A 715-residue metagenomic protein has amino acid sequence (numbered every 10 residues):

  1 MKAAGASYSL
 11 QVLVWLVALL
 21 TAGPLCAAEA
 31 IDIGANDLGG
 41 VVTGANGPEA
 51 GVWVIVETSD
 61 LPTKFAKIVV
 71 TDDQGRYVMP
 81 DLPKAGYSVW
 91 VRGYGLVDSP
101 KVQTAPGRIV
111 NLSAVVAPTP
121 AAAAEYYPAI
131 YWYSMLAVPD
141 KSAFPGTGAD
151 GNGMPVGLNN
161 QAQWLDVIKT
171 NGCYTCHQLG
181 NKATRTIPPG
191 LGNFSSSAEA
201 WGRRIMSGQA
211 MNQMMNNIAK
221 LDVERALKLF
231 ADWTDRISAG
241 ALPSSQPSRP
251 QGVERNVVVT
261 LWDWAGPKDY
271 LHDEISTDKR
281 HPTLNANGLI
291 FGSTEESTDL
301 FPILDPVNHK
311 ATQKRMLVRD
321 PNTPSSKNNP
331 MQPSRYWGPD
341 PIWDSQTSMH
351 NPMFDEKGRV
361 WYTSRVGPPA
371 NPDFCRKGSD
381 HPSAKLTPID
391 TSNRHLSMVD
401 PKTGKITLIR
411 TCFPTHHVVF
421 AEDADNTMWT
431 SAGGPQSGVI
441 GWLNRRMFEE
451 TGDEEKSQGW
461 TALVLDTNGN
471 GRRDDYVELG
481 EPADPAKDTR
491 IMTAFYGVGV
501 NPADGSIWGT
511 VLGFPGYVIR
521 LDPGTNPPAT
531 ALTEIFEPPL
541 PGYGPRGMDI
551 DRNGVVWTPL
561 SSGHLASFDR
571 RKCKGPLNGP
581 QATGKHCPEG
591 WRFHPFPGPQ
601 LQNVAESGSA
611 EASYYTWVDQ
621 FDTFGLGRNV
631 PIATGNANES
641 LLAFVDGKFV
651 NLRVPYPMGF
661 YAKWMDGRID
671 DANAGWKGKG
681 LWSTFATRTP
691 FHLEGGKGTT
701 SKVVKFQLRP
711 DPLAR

Functional and structural regions predicted by a protein language model:
D32, S59-V78: Short, acidic Ser/Thr/Gly-rich low-complexity loop/linker segments typical of extracellular and cell-surface proteins
N36, G44-D60, K84, Y133-A149: Short, ordered, surface-exposed loop/turn motifs in non-cytosolic proteins
G47-E49, V78-G86, Y94: Short Pro-Gly-centered beta-turn/loop motif in secreted/extracellular proteins
S59-K64, G86-G107: A short, solvent-exposed loop/turn motif at the edges and junctions of modular extracellular/periplasmic domains
T170-N181, F230: The canonical Cys-X-X-Cys-His
A183-G190, N285, G292-E295, Y362-T391 (+5 more regions): Short, conserved, GDST-rich strand-edge loop motifs in beta-rich repeat architectures
A265-A286, P339-K357, H417-D425, P485-D504 (+4 more regions): Structural signature of eukaryotic scaffold interfaces centered on beta-propeller domains
L271-E274, R315-V318, D340-S345, D390 (+7 more regions): Surface loop/turn motifs at the tips and blade-to-blade linkers of beta-strand repeat domains
